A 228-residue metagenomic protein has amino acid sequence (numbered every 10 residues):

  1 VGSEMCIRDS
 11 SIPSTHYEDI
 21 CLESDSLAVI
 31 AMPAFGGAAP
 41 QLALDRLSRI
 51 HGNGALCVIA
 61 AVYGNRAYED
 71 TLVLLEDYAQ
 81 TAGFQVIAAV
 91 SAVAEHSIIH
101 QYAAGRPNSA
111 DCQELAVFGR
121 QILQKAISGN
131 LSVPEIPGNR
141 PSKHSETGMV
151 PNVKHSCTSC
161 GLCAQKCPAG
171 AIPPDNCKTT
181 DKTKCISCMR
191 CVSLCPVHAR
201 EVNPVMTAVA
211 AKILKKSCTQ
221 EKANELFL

Functional and structural regions predicted by a protein language model:
V1, D70, L74, L162 (+1 more regions): Short Gly/charged-rich anion-binding patches and loops
V1-I7: Short, small-residue-biased leader/transition segments that mark boundaries at the very start of proteins
S3, E76-A79, C167, C195: Hydrophobic alpha-helical packing residues
R8-P13, Y17-G148, V205-L228: FMN-binding flavodoxin-like domain, especially the glycine-rich phosphate-binding loop
V153, T158-I186, R190-T207: Iron-sulfur cluster-binding cysteine motifs and their immediate structural context in ferredoxin-like electron-transfer
